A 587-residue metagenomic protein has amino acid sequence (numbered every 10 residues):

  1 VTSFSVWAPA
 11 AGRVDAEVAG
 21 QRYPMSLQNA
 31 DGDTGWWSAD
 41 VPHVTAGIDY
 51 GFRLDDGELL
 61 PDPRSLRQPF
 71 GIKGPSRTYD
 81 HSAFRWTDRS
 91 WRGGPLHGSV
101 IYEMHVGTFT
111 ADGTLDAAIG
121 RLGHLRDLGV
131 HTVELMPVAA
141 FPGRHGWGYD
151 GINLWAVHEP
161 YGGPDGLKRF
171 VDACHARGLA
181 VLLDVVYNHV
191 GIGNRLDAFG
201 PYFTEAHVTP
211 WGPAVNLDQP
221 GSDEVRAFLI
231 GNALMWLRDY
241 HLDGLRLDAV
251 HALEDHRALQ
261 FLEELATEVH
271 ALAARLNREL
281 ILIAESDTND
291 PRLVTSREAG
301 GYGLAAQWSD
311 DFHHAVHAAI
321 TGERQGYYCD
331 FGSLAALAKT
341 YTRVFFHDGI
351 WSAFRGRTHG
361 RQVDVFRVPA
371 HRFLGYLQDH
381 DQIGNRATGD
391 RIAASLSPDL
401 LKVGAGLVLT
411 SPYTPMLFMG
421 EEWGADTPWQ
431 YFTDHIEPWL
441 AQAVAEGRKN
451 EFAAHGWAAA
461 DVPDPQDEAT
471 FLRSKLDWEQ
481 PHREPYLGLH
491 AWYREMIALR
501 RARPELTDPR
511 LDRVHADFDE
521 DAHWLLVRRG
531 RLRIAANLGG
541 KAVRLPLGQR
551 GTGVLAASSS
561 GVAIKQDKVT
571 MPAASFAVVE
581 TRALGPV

Functional and structural regions predicted by a protein language model:
V1-S3, D31-E103, T108-G113, H124 (+1 more regions): The feature marks proteins involved in alpha-glucan
V6, F52, M104, L125 (+11 more regions): Conserved, mostly hydrophobic/aromatic
W7-R13, G540, Q549-G551: Short proline/glycine-enriched turn/loop motifs at strand-loop junctions of beta-rich domains
A8, A46-I48, K565-V587: C-terminal beta-strand-rich structural cap/linker in extracellular carbohydrate-active enzymes
R22-D31: Short, surface-exposed loop motifs enriched in S/T, G, D/E and P with embedded aromatic residues
P69, R89-L96, H105-R275, I281 (+1 more regions): Substrate-binding/active-site clefts of carbohydrate-active enzymes
L262, A266-W457: Conserved alpha/beta catalytic core and glycan-binding cleft of carbohydrate-active enzymes
T340, F346-R361, L417-F418, W423-F432 (+1 more regions): Glycan-recognition and catalytic regions of carbohydrate-active enzymes
